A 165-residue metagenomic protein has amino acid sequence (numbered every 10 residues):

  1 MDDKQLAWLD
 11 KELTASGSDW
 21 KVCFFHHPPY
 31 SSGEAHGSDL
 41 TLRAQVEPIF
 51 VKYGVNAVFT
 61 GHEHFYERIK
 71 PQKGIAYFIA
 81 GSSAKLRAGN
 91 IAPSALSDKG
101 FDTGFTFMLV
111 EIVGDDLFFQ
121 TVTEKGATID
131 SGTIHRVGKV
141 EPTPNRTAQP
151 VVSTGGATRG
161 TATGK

Functional and structural regions predicted by a protein language model:
M1-N90, S97-F101, L109-G160, G164: Metal-dependent phosphoester/phosphodiester hydrolase catalytic core
